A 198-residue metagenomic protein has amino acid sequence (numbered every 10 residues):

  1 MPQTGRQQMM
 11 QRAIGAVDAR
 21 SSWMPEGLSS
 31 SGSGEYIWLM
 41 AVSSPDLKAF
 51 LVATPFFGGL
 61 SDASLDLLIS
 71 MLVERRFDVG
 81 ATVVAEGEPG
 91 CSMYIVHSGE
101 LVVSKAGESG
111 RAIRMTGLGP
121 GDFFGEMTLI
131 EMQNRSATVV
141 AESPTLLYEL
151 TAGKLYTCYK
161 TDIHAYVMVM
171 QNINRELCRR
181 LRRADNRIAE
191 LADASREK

Functional and structural regions predicted by a protein language model:
R6-K198: Cytosolic regulatory regions built on CNB/CRP/Popeye-like sensor folds
